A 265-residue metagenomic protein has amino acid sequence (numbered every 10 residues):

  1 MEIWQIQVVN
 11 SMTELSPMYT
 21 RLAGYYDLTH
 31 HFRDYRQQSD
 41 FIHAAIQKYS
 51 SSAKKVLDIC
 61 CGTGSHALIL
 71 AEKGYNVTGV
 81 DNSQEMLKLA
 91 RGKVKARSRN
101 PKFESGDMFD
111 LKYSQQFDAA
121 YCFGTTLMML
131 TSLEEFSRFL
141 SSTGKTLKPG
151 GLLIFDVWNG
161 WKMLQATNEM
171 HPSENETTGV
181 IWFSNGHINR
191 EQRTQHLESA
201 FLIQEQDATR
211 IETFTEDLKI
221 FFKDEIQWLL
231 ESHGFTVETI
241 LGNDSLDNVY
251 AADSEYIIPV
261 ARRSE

Functional and structural regions predicted by a protein language model:
W4, V8-S52: Conserved class I S-adenosyl-L-methionine
A53-C60: Conserved class I S-adenosyl-L-methionine
G64-D110: Class I SAM-dependent methyltransferase SAM/SAH-binding core
K112-A119: A short acidic, Gly/Pro-enriched loop at the edge of an enzyme's catalytic core that lines a small-molecule cofactor
S137-P149: A short glycine-rich, Lys/Arg-flanked "PGG" loop and its adjoining helix->strand segment in the class I
G150-V157: Conserved beta-strand signature within the Rossmann-like core of class I S-adenosyl-L-methionine
V157-Q227: SAM-dependent methyltransferase
K219-E265: C-terminal lobe and adjacent flexible extensions of AdoMet/dcAdoMet transferase-like proteins
